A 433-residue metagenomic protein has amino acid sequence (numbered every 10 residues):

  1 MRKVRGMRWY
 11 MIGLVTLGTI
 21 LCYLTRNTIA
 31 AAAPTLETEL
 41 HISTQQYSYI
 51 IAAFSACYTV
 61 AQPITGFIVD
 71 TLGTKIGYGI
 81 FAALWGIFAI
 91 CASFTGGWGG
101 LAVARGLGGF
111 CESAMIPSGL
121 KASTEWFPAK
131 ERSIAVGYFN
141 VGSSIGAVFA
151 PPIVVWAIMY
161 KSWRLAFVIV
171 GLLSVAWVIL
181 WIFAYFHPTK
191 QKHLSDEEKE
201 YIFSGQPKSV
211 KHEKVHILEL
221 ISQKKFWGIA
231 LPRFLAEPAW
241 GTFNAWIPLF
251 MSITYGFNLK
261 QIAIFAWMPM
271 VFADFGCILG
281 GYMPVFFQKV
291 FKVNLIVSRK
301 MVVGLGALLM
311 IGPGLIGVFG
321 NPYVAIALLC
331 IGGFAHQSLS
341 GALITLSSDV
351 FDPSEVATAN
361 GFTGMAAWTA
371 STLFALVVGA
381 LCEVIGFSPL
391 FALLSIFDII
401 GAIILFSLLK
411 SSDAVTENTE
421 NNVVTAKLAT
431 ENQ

Functional and structural regions predicted by a protein language model:
Y10-T44, T65, F243-P248: Extracytoplasmic
I29-A30, K224-G280, S340, I344: Extracytoplasmic gate region of multi-pass secondary transporters
H41, G73, F94-G100, C111 (+2 more regions): Helix-breaking motifs and short loop linkers at transmembrane-helix boundaries and internal kinks in secondary membrane
V60-G99: Conserved MFS/SLC helix-loop-helix module at the cytosolic interface between two early adjacent transmembrane helices
I76-I90, V297-G314: Structural signature of the two symmetry-related core transmembrane helices
A104-S143: Cytoplasmic helix-loop-helix junction between adjacent transmembrane helices in 12-TM secondary transporters
F139-K192: Helix-loop-helix hairpin linking two adjacent transmembrane segments in secondary transporters
S348-V384: A late C-terminal transmembrane helix in Major Facilitator Superfamily
